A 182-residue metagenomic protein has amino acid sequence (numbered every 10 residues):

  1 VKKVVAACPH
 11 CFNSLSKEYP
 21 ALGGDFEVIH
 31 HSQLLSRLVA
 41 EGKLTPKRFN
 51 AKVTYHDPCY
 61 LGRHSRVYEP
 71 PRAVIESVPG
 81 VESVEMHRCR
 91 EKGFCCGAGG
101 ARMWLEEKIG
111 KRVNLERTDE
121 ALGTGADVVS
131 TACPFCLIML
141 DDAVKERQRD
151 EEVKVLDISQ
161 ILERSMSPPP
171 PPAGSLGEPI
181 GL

Functional and structural regions predicted by a protein language model:
V1-L182: Iron-sulfur cluster-binding electron-transfer modules in prokaryotic oxidoreductases
